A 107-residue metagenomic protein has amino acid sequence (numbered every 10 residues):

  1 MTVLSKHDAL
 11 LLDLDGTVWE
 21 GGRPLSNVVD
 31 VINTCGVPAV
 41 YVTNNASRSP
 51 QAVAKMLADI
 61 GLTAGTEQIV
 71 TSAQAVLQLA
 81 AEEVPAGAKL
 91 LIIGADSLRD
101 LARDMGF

Functional and structural regions predicted by a protein language model:
M1-L14, V18-F107: HAD-like aspartate-dependent phosphatase fold
